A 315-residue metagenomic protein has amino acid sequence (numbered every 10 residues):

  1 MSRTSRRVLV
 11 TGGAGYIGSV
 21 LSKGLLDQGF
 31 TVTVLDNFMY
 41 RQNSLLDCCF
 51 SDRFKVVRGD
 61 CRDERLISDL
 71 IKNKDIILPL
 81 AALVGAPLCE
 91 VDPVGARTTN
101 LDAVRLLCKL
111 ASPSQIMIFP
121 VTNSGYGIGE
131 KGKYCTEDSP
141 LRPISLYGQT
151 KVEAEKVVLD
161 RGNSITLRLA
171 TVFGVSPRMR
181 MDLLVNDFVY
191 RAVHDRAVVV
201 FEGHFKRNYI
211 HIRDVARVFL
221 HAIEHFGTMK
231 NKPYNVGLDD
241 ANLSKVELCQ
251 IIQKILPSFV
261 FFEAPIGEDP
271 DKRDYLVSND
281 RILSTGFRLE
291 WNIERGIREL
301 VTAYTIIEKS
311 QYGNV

Functional and structural regions predicted by a protein language model:
M1-I76: N-terminal Rossmann/SDR dinucleotide-binding element
T11, L35, I77-A81, M117-N123 (+1 more regions): SDR active-site strand-loop-helix element
S44-L46, P87-V94, I128-G132, P177-R178: Conserved catalytic-core motifs of eukaryotic protein kinase domains, centered on the activation segment
C61-T99: NAD(P)H-binding glycine-rich loop region in Rossmannoid oxidoreductase-like domains and their noncatalytic homologs
R62, V91, G95-L106, L141 (+2 more regions): Glycine-rich NAD(P)-binding loop of the Rossmann-fold in SDR/ketoreductase-type enzymes
P79, R105-L146: Conserved Rossmann-fold NAD(P)-dependent oxidoreductase catalytic core, especially the SDR/UDP-sugar
K131-G132, I144, K156-R207, I212-I223 (+1 more regions): NAD(P)-dependent short-chain dehydrogenase/reductase
D195-R196, V200-V315: C-terminal substrate-binding subdomain of Rossmann-fold SDR/epimerase-dehydratase oxidoreductases
